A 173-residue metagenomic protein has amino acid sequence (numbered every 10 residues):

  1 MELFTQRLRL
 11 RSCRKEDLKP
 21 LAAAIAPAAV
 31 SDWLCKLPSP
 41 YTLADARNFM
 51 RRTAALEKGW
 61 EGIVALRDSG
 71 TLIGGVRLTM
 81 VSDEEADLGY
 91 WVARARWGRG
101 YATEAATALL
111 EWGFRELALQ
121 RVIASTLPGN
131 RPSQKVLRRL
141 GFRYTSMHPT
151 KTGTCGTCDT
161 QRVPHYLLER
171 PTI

Functional and structural regions predicted by a protein language model:
M1-D32, I63-I173: Acyl-donor (CoA/ACP) binding surface of acyl/acetyltransferases
A29-R51, W60: Conserved GNAT-fold acetyl-CoA-binding loop/helix
